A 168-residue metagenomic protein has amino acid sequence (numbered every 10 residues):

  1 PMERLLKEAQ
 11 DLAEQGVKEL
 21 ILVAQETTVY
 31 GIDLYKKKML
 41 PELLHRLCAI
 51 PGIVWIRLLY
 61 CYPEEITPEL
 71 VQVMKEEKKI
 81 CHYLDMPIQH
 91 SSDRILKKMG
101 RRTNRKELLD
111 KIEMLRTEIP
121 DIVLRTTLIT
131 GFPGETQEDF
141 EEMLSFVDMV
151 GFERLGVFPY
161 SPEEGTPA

Functional and structural regions predicted by a protein language model:
P1-E3: Canonical Radical SAM [4Fe-4S] cluster-binding loop centered on the CxxxCxxC motif and its immediate flanking residues
L6-K7, V23, D148, G156: Short, surface-exposed helix/turn micro-motifs that flank interaction/cofactor sites
A9, L43-L44, L155: Metal-dependent enolase-superfamily TIM-barrel catalytic cores that perform enediolate-based chemistry
L12-A13, V147: Hydrophobic pocket-lining residues that define ligand/cofactor binding sites across diverse proteins
A13-F140: Conserved SAM/AdoMet-binding glycine-rich loop
F146-A168: Conserved glycine-bearing catalytic or ligand-binding loops at nucleotide- and phosphate-handling centers of large
